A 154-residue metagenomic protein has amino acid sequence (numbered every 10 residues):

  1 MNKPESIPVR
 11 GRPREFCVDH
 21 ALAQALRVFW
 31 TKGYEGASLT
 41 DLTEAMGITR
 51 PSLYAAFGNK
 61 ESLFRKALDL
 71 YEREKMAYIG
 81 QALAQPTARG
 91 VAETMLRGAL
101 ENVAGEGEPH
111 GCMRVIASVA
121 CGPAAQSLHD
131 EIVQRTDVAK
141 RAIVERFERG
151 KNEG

Functional and structural regions predicted by a protein language model:
M1-F16: N-terminal intrinsically disordered/low-complexity leader segments
N2, H20, Q24-S62, K66: Helix-turn-helix
V18-D19, L39, E61, R65 (+5 more regions): Short, structured helix-loop boundary elements
K32-E35, H110, E153: Short coil/turn segments at alpha/beta junctions that flank glycine-rich nucleotide-binding fingerprints
K66, I79-H110: Hydrophobic alpha-helical connector segments
D69-K75: Short, basic, alpha-helical segments at the C-terminal edge of helix-turn-helix-like DNA-binding modules
M76, G90, Q126-E153: Amphipathic alpha-helical packing segments from all-alpha helical-bundle domains
V91-A92, E106-D130: Amphipathic alpha-helical segments used for helix-helix packing
